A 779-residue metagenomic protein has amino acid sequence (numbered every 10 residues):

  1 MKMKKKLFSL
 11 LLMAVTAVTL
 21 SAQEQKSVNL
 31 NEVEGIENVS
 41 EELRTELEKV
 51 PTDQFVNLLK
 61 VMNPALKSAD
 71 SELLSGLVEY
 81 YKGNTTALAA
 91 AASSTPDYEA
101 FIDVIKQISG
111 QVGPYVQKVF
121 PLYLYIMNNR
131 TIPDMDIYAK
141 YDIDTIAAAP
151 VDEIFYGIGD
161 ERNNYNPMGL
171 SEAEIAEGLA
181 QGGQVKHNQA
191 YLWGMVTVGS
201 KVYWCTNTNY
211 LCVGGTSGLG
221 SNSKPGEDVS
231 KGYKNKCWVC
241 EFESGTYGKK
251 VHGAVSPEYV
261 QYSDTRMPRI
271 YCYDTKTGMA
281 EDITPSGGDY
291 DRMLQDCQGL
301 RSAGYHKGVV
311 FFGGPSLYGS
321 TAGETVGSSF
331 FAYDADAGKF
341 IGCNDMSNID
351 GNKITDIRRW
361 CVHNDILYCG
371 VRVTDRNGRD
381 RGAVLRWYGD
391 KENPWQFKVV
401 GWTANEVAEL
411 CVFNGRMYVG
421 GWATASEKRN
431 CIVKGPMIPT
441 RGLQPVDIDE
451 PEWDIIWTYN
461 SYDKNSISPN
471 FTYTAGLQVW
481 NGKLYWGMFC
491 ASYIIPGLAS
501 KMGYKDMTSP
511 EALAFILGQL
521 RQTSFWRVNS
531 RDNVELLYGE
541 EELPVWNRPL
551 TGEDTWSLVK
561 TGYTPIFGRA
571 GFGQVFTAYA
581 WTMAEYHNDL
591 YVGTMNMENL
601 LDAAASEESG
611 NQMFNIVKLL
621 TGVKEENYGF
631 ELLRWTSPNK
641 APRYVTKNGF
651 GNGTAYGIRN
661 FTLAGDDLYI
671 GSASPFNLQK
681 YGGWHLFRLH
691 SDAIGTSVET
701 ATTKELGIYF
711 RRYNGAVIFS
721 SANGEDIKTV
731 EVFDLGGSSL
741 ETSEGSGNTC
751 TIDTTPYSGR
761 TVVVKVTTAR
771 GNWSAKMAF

Functional and structural regions predicted by a protein language model:
K4-L10: Sec-dependent signal peptide recognition, specifically the positively charged N-region followed immediately by
M13-S21: Hydrophobic h-region of N-terminal signal peptides that target proteins for export in Gram-negative bacteria
E24-M127: N-terminal propeptides/leader regions of secreted preproproteins that are proteolytically removed before maturation
G110, P114-A190, Y210-Q298, Y305-V309 (+11 more regions): Trp- and S/T/G-rich repeat-edge/linker motifs of beta-rich repeat architectures
K201-W204, K307-G313, L317, D365-C369 (+4 more regions): Entry beta-strands of beta-propeller and related beta-repeat scaffolds
N207-N209, P315-L317, R372-T374, W422-T424 (+3 more regions): Short loop/turn segments immediately following the C-termini of beta-strands
E699-F779: C-terminal outer-membrane/trafficking sorting elements
